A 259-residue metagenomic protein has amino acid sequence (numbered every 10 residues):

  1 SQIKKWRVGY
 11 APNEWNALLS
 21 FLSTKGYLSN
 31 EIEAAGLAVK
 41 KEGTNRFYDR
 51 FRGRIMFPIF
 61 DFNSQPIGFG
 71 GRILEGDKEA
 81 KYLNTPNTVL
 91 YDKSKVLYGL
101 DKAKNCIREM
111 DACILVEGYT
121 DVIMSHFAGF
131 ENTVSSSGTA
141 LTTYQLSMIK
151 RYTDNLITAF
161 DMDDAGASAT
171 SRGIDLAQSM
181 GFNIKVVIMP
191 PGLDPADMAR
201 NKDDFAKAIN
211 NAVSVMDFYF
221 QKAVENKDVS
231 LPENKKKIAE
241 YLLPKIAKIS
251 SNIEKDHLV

Functional and structural regions predicted by a protein language model:
S1-N13, K235-K237: Conserved alpha/beta enzyme-core scaffolds, especially Rossmann-like or related mixed alpha/beta domains that build
W15-Y152, L156, A169-T170: Phosphate-handling DNA/RNA-contact segment within nucleic-acid enzymes
T120, L141, D161-T170, I188 (+1 more regions): Acidic, metal-coordinating catalytic cores used for nucleic-acid/nucleotide bond scission and strand-transfer chemistry
L146-I149, D175-A177, V213-V215: Flexible glycine/proline-rich, aromatic-decorated loop/lid segments
I157, A169-M180: Conserved acidic, small-residue-rich alpha-beta core segments centered on
N183-H257: C-terminal or mid-to-C-terminal helical accessory/interaction module adjacent to the motor/catalytic core
